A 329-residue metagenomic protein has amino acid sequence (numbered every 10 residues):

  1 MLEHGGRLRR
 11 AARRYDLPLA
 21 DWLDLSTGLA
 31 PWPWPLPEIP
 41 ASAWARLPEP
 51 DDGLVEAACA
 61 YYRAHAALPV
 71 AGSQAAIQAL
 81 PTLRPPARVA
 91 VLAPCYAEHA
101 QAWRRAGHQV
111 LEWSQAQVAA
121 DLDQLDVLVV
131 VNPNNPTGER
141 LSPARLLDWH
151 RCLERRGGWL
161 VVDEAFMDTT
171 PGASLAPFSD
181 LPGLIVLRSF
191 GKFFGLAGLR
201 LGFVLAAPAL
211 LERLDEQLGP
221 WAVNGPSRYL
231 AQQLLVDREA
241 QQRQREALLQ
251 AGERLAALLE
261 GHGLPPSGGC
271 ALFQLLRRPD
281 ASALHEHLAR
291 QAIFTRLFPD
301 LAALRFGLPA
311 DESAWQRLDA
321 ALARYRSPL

Functional and structural regions predicted by a protein language model:
M1-D52, A57: N-terminal "arm"/small-domain region of PLP-dependent enzymes with the aminotransferase-like
L36, V118-D121, D280-H287, S313-R317: Short, conserved charged micro-motifs
A64-V89, G202: Conserved beta-loop-alpha segment that forms the PLP phosphate-binding cup at the N-terminus of a helix
T82-R104, Q109-L111, A116-Q117, D121: Conserved PLP-anchoring active-site segment centered on the Schiff-base-forming lysine
L111-T169: Active-site phosphate-binding strand-loop segment of PLP-dependent enzymes
S142-A144, R290, P299-L329: PLP-dependent enzyme catalytic core of the Aspartate aminotransferase-like
G183-P266: PLP-dependent aminotransferase class I/II
L249, L259-Q291, L308: Conserved PLP-binding catalytic core of the aspartate aminotransferase-like
